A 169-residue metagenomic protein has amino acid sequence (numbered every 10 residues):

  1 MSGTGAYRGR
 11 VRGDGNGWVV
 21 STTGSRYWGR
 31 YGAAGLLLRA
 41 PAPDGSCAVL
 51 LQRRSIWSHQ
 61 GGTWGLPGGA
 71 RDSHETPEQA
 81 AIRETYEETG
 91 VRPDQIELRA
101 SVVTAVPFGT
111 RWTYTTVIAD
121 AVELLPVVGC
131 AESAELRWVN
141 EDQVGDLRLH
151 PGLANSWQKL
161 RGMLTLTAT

Functional and structural regions predicted by a protein language model:
M1-T63, G69-L124, T165-T169: N-terminal leader/linker segments that precede catalytic domains of diphosphate-processing enzymes
T116-I118, V127-R161: NUDIX/MutT-family hydrolases
